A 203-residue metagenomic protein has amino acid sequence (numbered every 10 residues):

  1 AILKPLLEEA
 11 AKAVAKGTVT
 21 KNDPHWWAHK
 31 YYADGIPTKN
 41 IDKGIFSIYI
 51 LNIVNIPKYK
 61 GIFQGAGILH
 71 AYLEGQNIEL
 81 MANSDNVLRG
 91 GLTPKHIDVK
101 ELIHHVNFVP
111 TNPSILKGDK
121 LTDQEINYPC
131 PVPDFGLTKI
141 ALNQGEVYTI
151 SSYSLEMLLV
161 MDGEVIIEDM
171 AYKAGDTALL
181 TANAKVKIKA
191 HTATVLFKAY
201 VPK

Functional and structural regions predicted by a protein language model:
A1-T18, P94-P113, L137-K139: Transition-metal
G17-Y31, I36-K43, L73-Q76, Q144-M170 (+1 more regions): Glycine- and acidic-residue-biased ligand/ion/polar-headgroup-sensing regions
F46-I50: Short alpha-helix capping/helix-loop boundary micro-motifs
I68-L80, D85-N86, A171-K173, A182-K203: Ligand-binding loop in jelly-roll beta-barrel domains
L73-N127: C-terminal, non-catalytic macromolecule-binding modules
L121-N127, G136-S152, A171: Conserved short histidine dyad/triad with adjacent acidic residue
